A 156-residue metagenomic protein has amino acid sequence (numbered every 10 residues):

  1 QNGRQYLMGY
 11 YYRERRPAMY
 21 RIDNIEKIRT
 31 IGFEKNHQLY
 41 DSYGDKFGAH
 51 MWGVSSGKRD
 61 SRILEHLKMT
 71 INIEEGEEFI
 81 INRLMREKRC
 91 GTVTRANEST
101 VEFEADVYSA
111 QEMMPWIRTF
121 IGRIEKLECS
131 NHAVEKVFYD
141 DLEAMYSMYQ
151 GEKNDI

Functional and structural regions predicted by a protein language model:
Q1-Y6: Coil-to-beta-strand transition motifs
M8-E112: Surface-exposed, charged, gly/pro-rich loop-and-adjacent secondary-structure segments at domain edges
F103-I156: Generic C-terminus detector
